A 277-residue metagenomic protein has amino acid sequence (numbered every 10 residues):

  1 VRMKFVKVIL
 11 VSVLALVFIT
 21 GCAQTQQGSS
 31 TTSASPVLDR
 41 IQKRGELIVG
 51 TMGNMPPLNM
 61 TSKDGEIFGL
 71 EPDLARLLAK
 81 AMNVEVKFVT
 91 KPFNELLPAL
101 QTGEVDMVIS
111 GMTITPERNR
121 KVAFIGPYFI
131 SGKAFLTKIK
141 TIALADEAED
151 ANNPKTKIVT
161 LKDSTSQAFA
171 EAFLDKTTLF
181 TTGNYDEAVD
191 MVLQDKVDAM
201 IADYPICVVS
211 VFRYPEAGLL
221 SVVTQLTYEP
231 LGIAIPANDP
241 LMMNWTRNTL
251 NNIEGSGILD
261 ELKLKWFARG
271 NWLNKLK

Functional and structural regions predicted by a protein language model:
V1-K43, K277: Short, low-complexity disordered leader/linker segments with a strong preference for bacterial N-terminal type II
A23-T32, T165-T182, L219-V222, N251-K277: Ligand-binding clefts/hinges and TM-proximal coupling segments of bilobed small-molecule sensing domains
S30-G111: Extracytoplasmic small-molecule ligand-binding "clamshell" domains of the periplasmic binding protein/Venus flytrap
L47-I48, M82-E85, T102-S110, K155-K157 (+3 more regions): Alpha-to-beta junction loops
P72, K87-P98, A145, F180-Q194 (+1 more regions): Short helix-initiation/N-cap motifs at beta->coil->alpha
E95, M112-R120, F169-A172, L193-Q194 (+1 more regions): A ligand-binding cleft/hinge motif common to bilobed small-molecule-binding domains
I130-T137, Y204, V208-N251, R269-K277: Periplasmic-binding protein-like
K138-K157: Flexible hinge/capping segments at coil-to-helix
